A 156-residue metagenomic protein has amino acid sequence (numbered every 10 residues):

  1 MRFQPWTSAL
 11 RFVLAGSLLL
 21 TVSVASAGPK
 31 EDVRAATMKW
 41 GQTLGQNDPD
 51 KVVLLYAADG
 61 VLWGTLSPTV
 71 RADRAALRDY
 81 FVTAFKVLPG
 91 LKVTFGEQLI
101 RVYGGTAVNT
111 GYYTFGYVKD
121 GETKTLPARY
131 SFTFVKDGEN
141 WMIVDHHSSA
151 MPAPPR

Functional and structural regions predicted by a protein language model:
M1-S8: N-terminal secretory signal peptides that target proteins for export/translocation
R11-T21: Bacterial N-terminal signal peptides
S23-A27: Sec/Tat signal peptide C-region and signal peptidase I cleavage site
G28-K51, V61-R156: A beta-strand edge to alpha-helix "cap/lid" segment located at domain peripheries
A57: Helix-to-beta-strand junctions that scaffold the AdoMet/dcAdoMet cofactor pocket in Class I SAM-dependent enzymes
